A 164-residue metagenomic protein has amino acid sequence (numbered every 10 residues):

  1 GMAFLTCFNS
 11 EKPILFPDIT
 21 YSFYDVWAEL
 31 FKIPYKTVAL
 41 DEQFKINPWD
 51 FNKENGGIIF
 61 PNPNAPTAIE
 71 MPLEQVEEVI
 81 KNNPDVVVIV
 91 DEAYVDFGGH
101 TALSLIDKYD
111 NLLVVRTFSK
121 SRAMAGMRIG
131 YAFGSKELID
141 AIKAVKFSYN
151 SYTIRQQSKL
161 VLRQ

Functional and structural regions predicted by a protein language model:
G1-P13, F31: Phosphate-binding glycine-rich loop
I14, V88, L112-V114: Hydrophobic/aromatic residues located in beta-strands of well-ordered beta-sheets within soluble catalytic
D18, T37-D41, R116: Short beta->alpha connector loops at strand-helix junctions that form conserved, small/polar/Pro-enriched
Y21, N62-P66, K120: Short glycine-rich anion-binding loops that position phosphate/pyrophosphate groups of nucleotides and phosphorylated
W27, L105: Hydrophobic/aromatic ligand-binding patch that stacks against planar heteroaromatic rings of cofactors or nucleotides
K36, D41-E92, D96: Active-site phosphate-binding strand-loop segment of PLP-dependent enzymes
N111-Q164: PLP-dependent aminotransferase class I/II
